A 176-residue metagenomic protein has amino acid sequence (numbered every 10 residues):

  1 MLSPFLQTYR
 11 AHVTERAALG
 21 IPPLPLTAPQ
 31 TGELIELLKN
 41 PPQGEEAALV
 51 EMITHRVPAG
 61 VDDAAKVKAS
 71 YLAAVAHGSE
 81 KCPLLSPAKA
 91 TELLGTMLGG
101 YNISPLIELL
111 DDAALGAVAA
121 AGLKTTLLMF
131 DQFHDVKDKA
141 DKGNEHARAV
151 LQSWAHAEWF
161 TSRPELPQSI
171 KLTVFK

Functional and structural regions predicted by a protein language model:
L2-I35, N40: Amphipathic alpha-helical packing elements
L6-Y9, D138-K176: Eukaryotic acidic, Ser/Thr-rich intrinsically disordered low-complexity regions
I21-P25, P42-G44, V61, S79-P83: Charged, low-complexity interaction regions
A28-I35, A59-G78, M97-D111, L128-A140 (+1 more regions): Amphipathic alpha-helical scaffolding segments comprising HEAT/armadillo-like alpha-solenoid repeats
Q43, E80-L85, G100, D112-A117 (+1 more regions): Alpha-helix N-cap/helix-start positions at coil->helix boundaries
Q43-R56, D62-S70: Short, charged early-sequence alpha-helical segments and their helix-coil boundaries
E45-L49, S86-A90, A119-L123, A147-A155: Conserved hydrophobic register position within alpha-solenoid helical repeats
V50-V57, G95, D111, K124 (+2 more regions): Structural signature of alpha-helical solenoid repeat scaffolds
